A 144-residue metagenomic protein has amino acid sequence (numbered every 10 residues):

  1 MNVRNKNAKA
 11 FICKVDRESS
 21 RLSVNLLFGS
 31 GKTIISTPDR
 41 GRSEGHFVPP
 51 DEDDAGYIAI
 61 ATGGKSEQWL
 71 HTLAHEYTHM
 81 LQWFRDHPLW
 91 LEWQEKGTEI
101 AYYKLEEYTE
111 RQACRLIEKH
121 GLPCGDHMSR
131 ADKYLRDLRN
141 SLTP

Functional and structural regions predicted by a protein language model:
M1-C13, Y102, A113-C114: A short, highly charged nucleic-acid-interacting micro-segment common to nuclease and nuclease-linked defense proteins
A10-C13, R17, R21-A59, S66-E67: Catalytic zinc-binding patch centered on the HExxH motif and its immediate surroundings that defines zinc-dependent
F11-K14, E18, E76, L116 (+2 more regions): Charge-rich, solvent-exposed alpha-helical interaction surfaces
I60-G63, W83: Short His-Asn-centered micro-motif
K65-Q68, E99-Y102, C114-P144: Long, well-structured alpha-helical subdomains associated with metal-dependent extracellular/ecto-lumenal hydrolases
E67, W83-R115: Post-HEXXH active-site segment of zinc metalloproteases
H71-F84: Active-site recognition of the HExxH zinc-binding catalytic motif
